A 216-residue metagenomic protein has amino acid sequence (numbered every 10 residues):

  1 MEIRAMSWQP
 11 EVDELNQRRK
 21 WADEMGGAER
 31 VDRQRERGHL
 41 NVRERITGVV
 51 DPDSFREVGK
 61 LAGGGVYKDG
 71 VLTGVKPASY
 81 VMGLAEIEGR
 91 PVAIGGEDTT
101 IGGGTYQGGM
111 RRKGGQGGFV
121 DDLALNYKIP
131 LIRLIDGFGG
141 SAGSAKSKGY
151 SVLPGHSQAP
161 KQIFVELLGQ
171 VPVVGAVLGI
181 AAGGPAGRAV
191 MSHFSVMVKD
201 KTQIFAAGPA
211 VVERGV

Functional and structural regions predicted by a protein language model:
M1-V92, G96-G103: Intrinsically disordered, low-complexity segments enriched in small/flexible residues
N16-R19, D23, V50-F55, A62 (+6 more regions): Structural signal for hydrophobic packing residues in well-ordered secondary-structure cores of soluble enzyme domains
V66, I101-G104, S141-G143, A182: Short active-site-adjacent helix-start/loop capping segments
D69, P77-V81, K113-V120, A159-P160 (+1 more regions): Short alpha-helical segments and helix-capping/turn motifs at coil-helix boundaries
V71-L72, M82-L84, F119-L123, K161-V165 (+2 more regions): A generic local secondary-structure boundary/capping motif
V81-D98, G114-S144: A structural preference for short, pocket-lining loop segments at secondary-structure junctions
E97-A124, S192-V196, T202-I204, G208-R214: Extended active-site and interfacial segments that coordinate phosphate-rich ligands in large catalytic machineries
I129, I135-V216: Conserved catalytic cores of soluble enzyme domains, especially glycine-rich substrate-binding beta-alpha loops
